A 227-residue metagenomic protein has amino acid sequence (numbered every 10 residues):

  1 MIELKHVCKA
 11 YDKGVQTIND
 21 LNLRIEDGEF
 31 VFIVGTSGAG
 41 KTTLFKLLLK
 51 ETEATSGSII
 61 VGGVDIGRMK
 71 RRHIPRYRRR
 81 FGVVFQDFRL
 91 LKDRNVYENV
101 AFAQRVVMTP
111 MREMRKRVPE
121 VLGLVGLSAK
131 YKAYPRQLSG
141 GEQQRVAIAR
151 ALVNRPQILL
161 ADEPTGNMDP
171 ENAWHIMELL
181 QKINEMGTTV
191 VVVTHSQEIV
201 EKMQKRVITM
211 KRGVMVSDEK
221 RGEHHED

Functional and structural regions predicted by a protein language model:
D12, I66-G82, M111, I183-E185: ABC ATPase NBD coupling module
L49: Helix-to-loop junction immediately C-terminal to a conserved catalytic motif
G57-D65: Conserved ABC transporter NBD signature motif
V64-D65, A101, R112-K130: Conserved ABC ATPase "signature" region
R94-A101: Short coil-to-helix segment of the ABC ATPase nucleotide-binding domain corresponding to the Q-loop/switch region
A133-R136, V153-N154, M186: Conserved signature/switch motifs of ABC ATPase nucleotide-binding domains
Y134-L138, E142-Q144: Conserved ABC ATPase signature
L159-D162: Catalytic Walker B motif of ABC-type/P-loop ATPase nucleotide-binding domains
